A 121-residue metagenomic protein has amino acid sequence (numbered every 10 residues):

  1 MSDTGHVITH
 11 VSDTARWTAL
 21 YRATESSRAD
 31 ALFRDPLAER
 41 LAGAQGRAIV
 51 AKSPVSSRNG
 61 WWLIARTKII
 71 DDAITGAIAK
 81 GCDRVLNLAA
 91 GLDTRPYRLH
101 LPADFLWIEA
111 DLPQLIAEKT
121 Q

Functional and structural regions predicted by a protein language model:
M1-L86, A90-Q121: Rossmann-like AdoMet
